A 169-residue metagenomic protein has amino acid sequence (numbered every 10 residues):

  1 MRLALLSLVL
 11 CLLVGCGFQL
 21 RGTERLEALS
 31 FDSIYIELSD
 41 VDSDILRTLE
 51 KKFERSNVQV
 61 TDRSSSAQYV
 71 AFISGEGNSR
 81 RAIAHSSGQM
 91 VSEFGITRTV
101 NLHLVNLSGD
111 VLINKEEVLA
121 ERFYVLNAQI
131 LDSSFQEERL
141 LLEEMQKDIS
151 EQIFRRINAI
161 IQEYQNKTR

Functional and structural regions predicted by a protein language model:
M1-L5: Positively charged n-region of N-terminal signal peptides that target proteins for export
L12-G15: C-terminal motif of bacterial Sec signal peptides marking the signal peptidase cleavage site
G17-L20: Bacterial signal peptide processing site
S30-G77: N-terminal segment of the mature soluble domain
D42, L46, E93-T97, E138-S150: Solvent-exposed, acidic/flexible segments
F53, N57, L104, S108 (+1 more regions): Sec/Tat-exported extracytoplasmic proteins
F72-E117, E121-R139: Surface-exposed short loop/turn segments
D132-R169: C-terminal/domain-edge helix-coil "capping" segments
